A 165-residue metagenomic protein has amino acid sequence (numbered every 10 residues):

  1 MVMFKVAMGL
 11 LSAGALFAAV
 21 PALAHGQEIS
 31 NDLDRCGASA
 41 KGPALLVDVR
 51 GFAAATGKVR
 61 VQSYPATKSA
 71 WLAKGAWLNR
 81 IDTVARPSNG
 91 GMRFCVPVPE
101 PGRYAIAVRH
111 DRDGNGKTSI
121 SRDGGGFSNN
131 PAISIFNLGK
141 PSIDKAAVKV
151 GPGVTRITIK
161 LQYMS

Functional and structural regions predicted by a protein language model:
G9-A19: Bacterial N-terminal signal peptides
H25-R35, S134-M164: Extracellular beta-sheet/turn segments enriched in Thr/Pro/Gly and aliphatic residues
L45-G51: A short, amphipathic beta-strand motif
R60-Y64, A107: Beta-strand signatures of extracellular beta-sandwich domains
T83-G90, K149-G151: Short proline/glycine- and polar residue-rich coil/turn motifs
G91-V98, I159: Exposed aromatic-hydrophobic patches
P99-V108: A short tyrosine-centered beta-strand micro-motif
D111-I120: Acidic, glycine-anchored loop motifs typical of Ca2+
